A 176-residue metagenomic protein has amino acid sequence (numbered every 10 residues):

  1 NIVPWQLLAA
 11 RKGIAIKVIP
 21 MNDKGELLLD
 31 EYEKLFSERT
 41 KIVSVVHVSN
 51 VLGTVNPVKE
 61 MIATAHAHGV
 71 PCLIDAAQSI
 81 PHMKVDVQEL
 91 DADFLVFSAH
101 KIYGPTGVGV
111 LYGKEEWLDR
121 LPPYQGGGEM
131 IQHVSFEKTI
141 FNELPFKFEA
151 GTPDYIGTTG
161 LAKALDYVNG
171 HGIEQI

Functional and structural regions predicted by a protein language model:
N1-I176: Pyridoxal 5′-phosphate
